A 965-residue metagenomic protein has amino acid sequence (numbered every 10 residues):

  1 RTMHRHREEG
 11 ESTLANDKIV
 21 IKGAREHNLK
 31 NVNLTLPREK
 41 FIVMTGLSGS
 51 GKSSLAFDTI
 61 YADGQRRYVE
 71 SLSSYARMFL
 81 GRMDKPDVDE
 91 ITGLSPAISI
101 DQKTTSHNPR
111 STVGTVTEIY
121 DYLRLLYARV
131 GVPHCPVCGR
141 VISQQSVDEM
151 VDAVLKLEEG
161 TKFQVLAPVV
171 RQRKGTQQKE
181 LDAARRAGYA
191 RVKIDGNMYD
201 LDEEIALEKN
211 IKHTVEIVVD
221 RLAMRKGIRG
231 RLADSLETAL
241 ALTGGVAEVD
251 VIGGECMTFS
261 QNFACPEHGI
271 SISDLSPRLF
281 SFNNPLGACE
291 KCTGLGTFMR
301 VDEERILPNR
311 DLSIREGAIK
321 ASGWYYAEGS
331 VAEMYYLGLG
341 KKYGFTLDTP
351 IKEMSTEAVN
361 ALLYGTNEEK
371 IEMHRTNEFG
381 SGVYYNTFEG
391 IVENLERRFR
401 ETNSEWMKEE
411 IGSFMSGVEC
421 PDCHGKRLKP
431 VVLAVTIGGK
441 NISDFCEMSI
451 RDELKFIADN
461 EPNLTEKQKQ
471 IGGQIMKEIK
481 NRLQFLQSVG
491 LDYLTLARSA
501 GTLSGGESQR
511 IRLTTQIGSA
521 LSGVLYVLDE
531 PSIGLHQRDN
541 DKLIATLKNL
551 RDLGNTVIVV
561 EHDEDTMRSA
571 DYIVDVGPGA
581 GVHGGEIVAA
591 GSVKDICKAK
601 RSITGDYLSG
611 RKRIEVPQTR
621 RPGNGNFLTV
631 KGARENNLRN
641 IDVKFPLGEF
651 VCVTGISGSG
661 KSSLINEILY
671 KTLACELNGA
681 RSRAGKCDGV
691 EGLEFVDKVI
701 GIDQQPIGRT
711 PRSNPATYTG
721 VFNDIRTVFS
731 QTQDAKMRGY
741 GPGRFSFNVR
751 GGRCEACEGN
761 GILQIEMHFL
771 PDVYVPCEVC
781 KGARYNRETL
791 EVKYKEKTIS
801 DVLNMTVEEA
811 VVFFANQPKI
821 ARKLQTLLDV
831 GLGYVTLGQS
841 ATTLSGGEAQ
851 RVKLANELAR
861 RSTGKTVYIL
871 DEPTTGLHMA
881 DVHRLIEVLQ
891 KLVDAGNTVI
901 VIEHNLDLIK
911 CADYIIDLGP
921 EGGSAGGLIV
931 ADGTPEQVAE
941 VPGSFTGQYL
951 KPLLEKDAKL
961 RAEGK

Functional and structural regions predicted by a protein language model:
M3-K965: Conserved phosphate-binding elements of NTP-dependent enzyme cores
